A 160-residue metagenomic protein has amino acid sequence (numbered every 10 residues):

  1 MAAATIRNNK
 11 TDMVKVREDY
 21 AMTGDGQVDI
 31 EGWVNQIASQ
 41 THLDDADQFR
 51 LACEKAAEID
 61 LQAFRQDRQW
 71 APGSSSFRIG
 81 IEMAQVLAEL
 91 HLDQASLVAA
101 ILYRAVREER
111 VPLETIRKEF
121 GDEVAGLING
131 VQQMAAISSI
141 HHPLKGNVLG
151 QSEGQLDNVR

Functional and structural regions predicted by a protein language model:
M1-R160: Active-site helical microenvironments for divalent-metal-assisted chemistry
